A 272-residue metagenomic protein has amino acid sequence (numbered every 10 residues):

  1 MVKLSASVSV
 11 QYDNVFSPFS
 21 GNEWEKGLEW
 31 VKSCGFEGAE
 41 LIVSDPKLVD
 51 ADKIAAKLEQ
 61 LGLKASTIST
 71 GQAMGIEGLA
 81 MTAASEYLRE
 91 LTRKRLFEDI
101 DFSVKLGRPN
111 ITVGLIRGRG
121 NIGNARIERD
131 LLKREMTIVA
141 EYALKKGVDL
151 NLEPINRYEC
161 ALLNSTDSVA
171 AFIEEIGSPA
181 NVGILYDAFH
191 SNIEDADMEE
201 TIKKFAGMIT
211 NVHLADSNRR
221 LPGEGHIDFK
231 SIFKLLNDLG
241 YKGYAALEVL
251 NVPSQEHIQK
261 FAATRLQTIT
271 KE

Functional and structural regions predicted by a protein language model:
M1-E98, V104, P179, A263-E272: N-terminal pre-domain/capping segments
V2-V8, A39-L41, A65-T70, I111-V113 (+4 more regions): Hydrophobic faces of well-ordered beta-strands that scaffold small-molecule active sites in alpha/beta enzyme cores
V10-Y12, V43-D45, G71-Q72, L115-R119 (+4 more regions): Active-site-proximal loop/turn and secondary-structure-junction residues that shape catalytic pockets, frequently
Y12-G21, A80-Y87, L162-L163, A170 (+3 more regions): Gly/Pro-rich active-site loop or hairpin
P18, N22, T82-G183, D195: Active-site acidic/histidine proton-transfer and metal-coordination neighborhood in alpha/beta enzyme cores
W24-L28, A51-A56, L96-D101, K133-A140 (+4 more regions): Generic structural signal for well-ordered alpha-helices, preferentially at hydrophobic/aromatic core positions
V31, A39, L58, T92 (+7 more regions): Conserved, mostly hydrophobic/aromatic
Q60-G62, L106, K145-K146, A180 (+2 more regions): Helix C-cap/helix->beta junction micro-motif
